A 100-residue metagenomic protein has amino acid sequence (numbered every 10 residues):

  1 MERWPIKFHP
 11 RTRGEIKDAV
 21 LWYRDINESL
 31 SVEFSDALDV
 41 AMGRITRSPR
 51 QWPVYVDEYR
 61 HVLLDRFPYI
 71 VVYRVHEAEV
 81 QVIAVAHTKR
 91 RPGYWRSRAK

Functional and structural regions predicted by a protein language model:
M1-S35: Arg/Lys-rich, positively charged N-terminal/basic patches that mediate binding to nucleic acids
I16, V20, S35-L38, M42 (+2 more regions): Short amphipathic alpha-helical/adjacent loop interface patches that line ligand and macromolecule-binding sites
N27, P49-V56, R90-G93: Short, charge-rich, low-complexity interaction segments located in flexible loops at or near secondary-structure
V40, R47-V80: Basic/aromatic recognition patch in beta-strand/loop cores that engages polyanionic ligands
I70, R74-K100: Enriched for short, Lys/Arg-rich terminal
